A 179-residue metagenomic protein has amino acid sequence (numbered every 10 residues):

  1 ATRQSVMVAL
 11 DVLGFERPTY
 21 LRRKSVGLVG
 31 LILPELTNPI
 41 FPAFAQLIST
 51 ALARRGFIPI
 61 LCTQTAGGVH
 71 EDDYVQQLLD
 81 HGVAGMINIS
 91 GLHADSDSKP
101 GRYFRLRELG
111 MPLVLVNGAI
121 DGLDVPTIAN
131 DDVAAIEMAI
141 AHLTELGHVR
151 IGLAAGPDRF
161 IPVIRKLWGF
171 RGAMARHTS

Functional and structural regions predicted by a protein language model:
T2-V6: Generic hydrophobic, amphipathic alpha-helix propensity
M7-Q46, R55, T65-A66, Q77-D80: N-terminal helix-turn-helix/winged-helix DNA-binding helices and compositionally similar short basic alpha-helical
V8, V12-G14, T50-I58, L79-G82 (+1 more regions): Bacterial carbohydrate/catabolite-sensing allosteric modules
P18-V26, I89-Y103: Short, flexible, glycine-rich and Lys/Arg-enriched loop motifs at helix boundaries that contact anionic partners
V29, M86-I87, I151-G152: Hydrophobic residues within beta-strands of alpha/beta enzymes
E35-N38, T65-A66, G91-D95, P157-I161: Short histidine/acidic/glycine/proline-rich micro-motifs that form metal- and phosphate-coordinating active-site loops
T50-S96: Central regulatory/effector-binding core of bacterial HTH transcription factors
